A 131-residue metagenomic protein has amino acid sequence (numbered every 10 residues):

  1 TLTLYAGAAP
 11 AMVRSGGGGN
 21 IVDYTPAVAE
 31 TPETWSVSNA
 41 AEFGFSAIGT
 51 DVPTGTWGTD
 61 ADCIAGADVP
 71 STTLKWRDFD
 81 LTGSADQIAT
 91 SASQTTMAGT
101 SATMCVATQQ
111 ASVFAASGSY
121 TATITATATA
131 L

Functional and structural regions predicted by a protein language model:
T1-L131: Signature of Gram-negative chaperone-usher
